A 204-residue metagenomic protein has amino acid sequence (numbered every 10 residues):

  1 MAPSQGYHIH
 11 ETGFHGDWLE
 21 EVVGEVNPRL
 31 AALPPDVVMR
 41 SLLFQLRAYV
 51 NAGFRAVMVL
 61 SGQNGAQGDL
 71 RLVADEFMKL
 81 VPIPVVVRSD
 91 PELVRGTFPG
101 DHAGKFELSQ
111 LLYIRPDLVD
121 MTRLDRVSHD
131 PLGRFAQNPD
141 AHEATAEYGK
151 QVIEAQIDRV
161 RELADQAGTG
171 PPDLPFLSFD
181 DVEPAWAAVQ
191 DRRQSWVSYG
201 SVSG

Functional and structural regions predicted by a protein language model:
M1-M58, G62-G204: Extended, histidine- and acidic-residue-enriched regions that form the cofactor-binding/catalytic faces
